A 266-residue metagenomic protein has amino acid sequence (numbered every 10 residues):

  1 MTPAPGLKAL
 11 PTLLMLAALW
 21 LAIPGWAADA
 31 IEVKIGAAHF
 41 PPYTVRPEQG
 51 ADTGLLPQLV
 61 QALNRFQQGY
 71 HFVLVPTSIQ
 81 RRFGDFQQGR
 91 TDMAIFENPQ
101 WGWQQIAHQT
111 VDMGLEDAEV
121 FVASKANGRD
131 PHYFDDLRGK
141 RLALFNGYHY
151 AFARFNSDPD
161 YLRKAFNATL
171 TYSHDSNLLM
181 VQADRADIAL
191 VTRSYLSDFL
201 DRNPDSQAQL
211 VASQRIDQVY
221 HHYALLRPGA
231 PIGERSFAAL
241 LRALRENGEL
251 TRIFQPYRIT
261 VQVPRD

Functional and structural regions predicted by a protein language model:
I31-R46, T53, F134-A151: Short loop->beta-strand "edge-of-pocket" segments that line small-molecule binding or catalytic clefts across diverse
A37-P41, E116-V120, D205-L241, V261-D266: Periplasmic-binding protein-like
P57-Q67, F134-R141, Y148, Y223-Y257 (+1 more regions): Extended ligand-binding regions for polar small-molecule ligands
V60-Q68, D112, R138, N146-T171 (+2 more regions): Ligand-binding cleft/hinge of the Venus flytrap
Q61, L74-D136, H149-Y150, R215: Acidic, polar ligand-binding/catalytic clefts
Q68-Y70, Q87-F96, K140, S173 (+1 more regions): Alpha-to-beta junction loops
V73-G84, A168-L179: Short helix-initiation/N-cap motifs at beta->coil->alpha
G84-Q87, I95-I106, D187-D217: A ligand-binding cleft/hinge motif common to bilobed small-molecule-binding domains
